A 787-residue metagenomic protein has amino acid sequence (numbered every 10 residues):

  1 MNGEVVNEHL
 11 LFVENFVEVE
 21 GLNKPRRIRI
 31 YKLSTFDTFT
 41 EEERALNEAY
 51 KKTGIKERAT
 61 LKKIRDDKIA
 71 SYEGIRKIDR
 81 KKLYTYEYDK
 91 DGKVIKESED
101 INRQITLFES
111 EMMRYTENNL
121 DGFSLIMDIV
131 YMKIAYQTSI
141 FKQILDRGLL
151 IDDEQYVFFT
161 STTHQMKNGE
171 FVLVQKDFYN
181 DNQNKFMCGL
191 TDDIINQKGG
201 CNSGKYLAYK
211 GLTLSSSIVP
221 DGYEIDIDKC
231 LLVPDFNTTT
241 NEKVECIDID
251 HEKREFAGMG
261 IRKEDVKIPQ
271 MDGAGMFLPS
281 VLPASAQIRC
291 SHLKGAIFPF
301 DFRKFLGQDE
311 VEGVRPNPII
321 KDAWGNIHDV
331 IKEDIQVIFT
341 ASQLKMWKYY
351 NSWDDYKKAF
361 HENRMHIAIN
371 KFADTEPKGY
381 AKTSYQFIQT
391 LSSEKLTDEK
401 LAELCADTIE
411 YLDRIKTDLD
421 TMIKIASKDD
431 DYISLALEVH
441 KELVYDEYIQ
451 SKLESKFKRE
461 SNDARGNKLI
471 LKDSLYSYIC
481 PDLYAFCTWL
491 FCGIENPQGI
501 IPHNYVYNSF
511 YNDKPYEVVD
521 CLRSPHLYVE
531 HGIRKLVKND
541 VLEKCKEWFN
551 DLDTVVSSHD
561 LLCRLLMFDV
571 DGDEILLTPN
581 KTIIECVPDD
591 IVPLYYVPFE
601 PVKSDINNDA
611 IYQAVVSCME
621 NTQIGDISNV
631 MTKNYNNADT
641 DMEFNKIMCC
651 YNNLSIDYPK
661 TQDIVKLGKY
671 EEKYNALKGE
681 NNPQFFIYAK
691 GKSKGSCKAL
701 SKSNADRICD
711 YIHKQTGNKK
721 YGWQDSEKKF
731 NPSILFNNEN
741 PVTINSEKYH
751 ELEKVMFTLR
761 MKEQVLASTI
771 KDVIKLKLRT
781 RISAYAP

Functional and structural regions predicted by a protein language model:
M1-R564, I583-E585, F599, S604-P787: Conserved small-residue
R564-L566, L577-V592: Short active-site loop/helix that positions an aromatic residue
E574: Duplex nucleic acid-engaging cores and interfaces of nucleic-acid transaction enzymes
L594-Y596: Catalytic core segments in nucleotide and nucleic-acid processing enzymes
